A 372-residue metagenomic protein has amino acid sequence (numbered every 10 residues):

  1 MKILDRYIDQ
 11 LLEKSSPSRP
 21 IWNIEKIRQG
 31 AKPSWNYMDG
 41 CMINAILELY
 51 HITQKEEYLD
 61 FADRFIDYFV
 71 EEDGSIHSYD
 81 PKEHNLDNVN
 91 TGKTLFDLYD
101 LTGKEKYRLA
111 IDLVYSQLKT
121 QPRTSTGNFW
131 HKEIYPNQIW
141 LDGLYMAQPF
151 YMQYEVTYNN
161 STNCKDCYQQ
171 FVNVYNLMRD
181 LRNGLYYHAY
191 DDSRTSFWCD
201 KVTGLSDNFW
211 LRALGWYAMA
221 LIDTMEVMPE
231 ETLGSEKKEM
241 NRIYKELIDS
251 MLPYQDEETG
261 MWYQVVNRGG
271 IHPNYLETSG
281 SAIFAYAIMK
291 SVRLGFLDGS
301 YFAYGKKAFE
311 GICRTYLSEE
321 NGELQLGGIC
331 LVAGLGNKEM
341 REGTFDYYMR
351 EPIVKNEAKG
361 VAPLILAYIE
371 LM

Functional and structural regions predicted by a protein language model:
M1-L12, I43, L47, L59-V70 (+11 more regions): Hydrophobic core segments within long, regular secondary-structure runs in both alpha- and beta-rich folds
K2-M38, E57-L59, Y68-L86, N90 (+5 more regions): CBM-like carbohydrate-recognition segments
E25-R28, F129-Y135, A189-S193, W262-G270: Short linear capping/connector segments at secondary-structure termini
P33-I43, N85-G92, Q138-L141, Y145 (+4 more regions): Start-of-helix signal in alpha-solenoid helical-repeat scaffolds, especially tetratricopeptide repeats
G40-K55, N90-K104, Q148-N160, W216-E236 (+2 more regions): Well-ordered alpha-helical scaffold segments within catalytic/enzyme domains
D60, E71-D200, K338-E342: Extended ligand-binding groove/face enriched in aromatic
Y135-D142, S206, Y348-K359: Individual transmembrane alpha-helices with interfacial aromatic-anchor signatures
L141-D142, Q148-V266, N274-A282, S300-T344: Extended ligand-binding clefts on enzyme/binding-domain cores
